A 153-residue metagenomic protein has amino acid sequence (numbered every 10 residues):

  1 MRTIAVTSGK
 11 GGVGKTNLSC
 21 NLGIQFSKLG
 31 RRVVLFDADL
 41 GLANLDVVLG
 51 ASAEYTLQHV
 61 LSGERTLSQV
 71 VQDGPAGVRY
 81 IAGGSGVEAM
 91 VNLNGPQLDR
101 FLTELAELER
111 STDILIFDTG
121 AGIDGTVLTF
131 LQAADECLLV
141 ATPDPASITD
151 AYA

Functional and structural regions predicted by a protein language model:
R2-D39: Walker A/P-loop phosphate-binding motif and the immediately C-terminal alpha-helix
I4, R79-I81, L138: Hydrophobic/aromatic beta-strand patches that form the interior of the parallel beta-sheet core in alpha/beta enzyme
G9-K10, A38-D39, G83-G84, T119-G120 (+1 more regions): Fold-independent oxyanion-binding glycine-rich loops and adjacent beta-strand/coil segments at enzyme active sites
N21, V48-A51, N94-Q97, T129-A134 (+1 more regions): Short, glycine/charged-enriched secondary-structure capping and boundary segments
R31, T112-D113: Short, high-confidence coil segments that cap the C-terminus of an alpha-helix and link into the following beta-strand
F36-R110: P-loop/Walker-type NTP enzyme "switch/lid" segment
I114, T119-A153: Conserved catalytic-core segment of NTP-binding enzymes
